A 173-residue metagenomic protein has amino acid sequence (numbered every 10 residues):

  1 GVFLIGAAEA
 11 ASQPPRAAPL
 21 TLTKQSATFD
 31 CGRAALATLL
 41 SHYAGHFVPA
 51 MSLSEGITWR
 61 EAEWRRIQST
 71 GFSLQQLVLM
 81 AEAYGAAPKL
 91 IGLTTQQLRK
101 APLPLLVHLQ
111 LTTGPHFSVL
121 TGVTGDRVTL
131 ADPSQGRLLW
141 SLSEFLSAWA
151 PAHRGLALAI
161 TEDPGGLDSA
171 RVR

Functional and structural regions predicted by a protein language model:
G1-G6: Bacterial N-terminal signal peptides
E9-A10, A159: Short stretches within intrinsically disordered, low-complexity N-terminal or propeptide regions
A10-L90, V172: Cysteine-nucleophile protease catalytic domains, especially the papain-like/related folds used in DUB/UBL proteases
V48-P49, S73, T94-T95, S141-E144: Helix N-cap and loop-to-helix transition residues
A50, R66-S69, L77-P133: Active-site-adjacent substructure of cysteine-protease-like catalytic cores
S54-T58, V78, R99, S143-A150: Generic detector of well-ordered alpha-helical segments enriched in charged/polar residues, highlighting helical
R66, A101-Q110, G122-R173: Noncatalytic regulatory segments and standalone regulatory/sensor domains
